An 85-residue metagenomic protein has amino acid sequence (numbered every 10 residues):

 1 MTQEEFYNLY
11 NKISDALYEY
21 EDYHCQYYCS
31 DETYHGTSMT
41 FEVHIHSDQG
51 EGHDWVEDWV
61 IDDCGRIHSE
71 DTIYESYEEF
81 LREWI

Functional and structural regions predicted by a protein language model:
M1-E4, E79-I85: Short intrinsically disordered terminal tails
Q3-D22: Short, non-transmembrane alpha-helical segments in secretory-pathway proteins
Y18-E83: Acidic, low-complexity, intrinsically disordered interaction modules
